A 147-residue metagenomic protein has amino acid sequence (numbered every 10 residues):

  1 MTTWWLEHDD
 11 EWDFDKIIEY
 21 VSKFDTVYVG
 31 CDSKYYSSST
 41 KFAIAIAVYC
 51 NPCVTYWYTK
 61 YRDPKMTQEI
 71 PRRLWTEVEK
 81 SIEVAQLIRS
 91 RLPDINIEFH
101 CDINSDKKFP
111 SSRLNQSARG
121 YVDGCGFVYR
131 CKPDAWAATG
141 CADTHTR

Functional and structural regions predicted by a protein language model:
M1-Y28: Basic, amphipathic N-terminal segments that precede the first structured/catalytic domain
V29-W57: Acidic, metal-ligating active-site segments
Y35-S38, C53, R72, N104-P110: Short acidic, S/G/P-rich loop/turn micro-motifs used as interaction or catalytic elements
V54-Q68: A solvent-exposed, charged loop/short amphipathic helix patch at secondary-structure junctions
P64-I95: Acidic helix/loop or adjacent segment enriched in Glu/Asp that either coordinates divalent metal
I95-I103: Short glycine-rich phosphate-binding loop at a beta-alpha junction
I103-A135, T139: Short, low-complexity, polybasic intrinsically disordered segments
N115, A142-R147: Short, surface-exposed amphipathic charged segments that create phosphate/polyanion-binding patches used for binding
